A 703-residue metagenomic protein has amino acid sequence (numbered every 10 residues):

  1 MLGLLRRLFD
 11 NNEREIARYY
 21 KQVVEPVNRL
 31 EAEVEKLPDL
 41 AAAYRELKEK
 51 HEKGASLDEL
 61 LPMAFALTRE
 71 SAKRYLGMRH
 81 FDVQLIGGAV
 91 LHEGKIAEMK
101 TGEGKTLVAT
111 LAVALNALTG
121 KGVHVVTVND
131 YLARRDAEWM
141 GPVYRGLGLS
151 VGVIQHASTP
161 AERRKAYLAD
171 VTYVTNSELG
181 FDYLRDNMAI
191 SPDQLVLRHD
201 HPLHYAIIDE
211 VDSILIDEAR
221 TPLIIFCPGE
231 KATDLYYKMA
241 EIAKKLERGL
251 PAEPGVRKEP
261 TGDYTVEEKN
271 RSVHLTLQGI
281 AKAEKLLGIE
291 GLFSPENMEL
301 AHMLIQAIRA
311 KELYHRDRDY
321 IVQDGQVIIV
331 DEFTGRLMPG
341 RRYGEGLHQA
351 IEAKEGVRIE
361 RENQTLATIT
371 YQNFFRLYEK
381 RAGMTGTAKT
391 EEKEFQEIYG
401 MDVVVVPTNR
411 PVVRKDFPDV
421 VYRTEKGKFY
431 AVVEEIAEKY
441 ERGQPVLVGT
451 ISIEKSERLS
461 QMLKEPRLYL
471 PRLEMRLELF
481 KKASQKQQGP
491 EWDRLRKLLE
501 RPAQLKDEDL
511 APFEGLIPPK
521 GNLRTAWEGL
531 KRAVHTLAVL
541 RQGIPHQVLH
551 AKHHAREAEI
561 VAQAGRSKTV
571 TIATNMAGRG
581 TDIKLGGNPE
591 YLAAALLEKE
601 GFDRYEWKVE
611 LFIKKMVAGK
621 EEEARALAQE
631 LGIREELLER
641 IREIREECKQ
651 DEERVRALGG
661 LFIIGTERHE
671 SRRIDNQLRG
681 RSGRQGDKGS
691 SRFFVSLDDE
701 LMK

Functional and structural regions predicted by a protein language model:
M1-K703: Conserved P-loop NTPase motor core
